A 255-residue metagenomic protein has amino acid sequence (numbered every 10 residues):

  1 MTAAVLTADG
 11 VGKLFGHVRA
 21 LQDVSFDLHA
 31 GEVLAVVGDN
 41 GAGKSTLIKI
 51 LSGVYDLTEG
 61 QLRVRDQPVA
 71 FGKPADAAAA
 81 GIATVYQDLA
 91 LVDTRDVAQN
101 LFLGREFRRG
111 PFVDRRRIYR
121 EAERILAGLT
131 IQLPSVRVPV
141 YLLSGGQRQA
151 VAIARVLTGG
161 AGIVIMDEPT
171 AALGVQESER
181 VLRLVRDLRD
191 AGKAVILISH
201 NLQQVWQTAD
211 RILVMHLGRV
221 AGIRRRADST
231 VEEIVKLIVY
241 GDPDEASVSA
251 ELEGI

Functional and structural regions predicted by a protein language model:
T2-I255: Glycine-rich phosphate-binding loops of nucleotide-dependent enzymes
